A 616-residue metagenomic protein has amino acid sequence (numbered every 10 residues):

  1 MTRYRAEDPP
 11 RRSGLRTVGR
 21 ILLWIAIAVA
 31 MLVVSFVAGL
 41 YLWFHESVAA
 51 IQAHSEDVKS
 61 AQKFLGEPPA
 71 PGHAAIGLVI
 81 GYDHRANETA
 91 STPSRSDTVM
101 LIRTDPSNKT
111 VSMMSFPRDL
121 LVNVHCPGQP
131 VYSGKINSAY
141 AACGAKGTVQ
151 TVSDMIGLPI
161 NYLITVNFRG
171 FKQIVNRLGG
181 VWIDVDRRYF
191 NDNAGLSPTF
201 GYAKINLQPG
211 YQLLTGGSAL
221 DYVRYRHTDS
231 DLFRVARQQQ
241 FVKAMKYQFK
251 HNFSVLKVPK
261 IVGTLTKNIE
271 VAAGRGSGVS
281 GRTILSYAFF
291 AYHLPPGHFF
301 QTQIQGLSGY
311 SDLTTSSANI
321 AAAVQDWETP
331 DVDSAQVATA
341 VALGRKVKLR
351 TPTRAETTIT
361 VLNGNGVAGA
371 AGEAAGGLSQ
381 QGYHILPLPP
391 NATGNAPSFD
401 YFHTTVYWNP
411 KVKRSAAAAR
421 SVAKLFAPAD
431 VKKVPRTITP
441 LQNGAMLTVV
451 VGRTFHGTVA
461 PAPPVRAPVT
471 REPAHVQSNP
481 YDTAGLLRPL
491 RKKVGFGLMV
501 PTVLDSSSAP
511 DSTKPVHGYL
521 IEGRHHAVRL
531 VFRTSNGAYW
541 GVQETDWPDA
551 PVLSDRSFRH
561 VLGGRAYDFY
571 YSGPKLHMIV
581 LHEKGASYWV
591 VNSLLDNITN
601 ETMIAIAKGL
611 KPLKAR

Functional and structural regions predicted by a protein language model:
M1-P468: Non-catalytic, solvent-exposed segments at the cell envelope interface
V99-S107, V111, T534-G541, L610-R616: A short, hydrophobic secondary-structure junction motif
P117, P259, Q305, G497-D505 (+2 more regions): Proline-rich low-complexity regions
N137-G157, D568-Y588, N592, R616: A short, charged
Y287-A288, A419, Y567, M603 (+1 more regions): Long alpha-helical scaffolds
V469-N592, N597: Short, solvent-exposed recognition patches
K584-R616: Surface-exposed amphipathic alpha-helical segments
